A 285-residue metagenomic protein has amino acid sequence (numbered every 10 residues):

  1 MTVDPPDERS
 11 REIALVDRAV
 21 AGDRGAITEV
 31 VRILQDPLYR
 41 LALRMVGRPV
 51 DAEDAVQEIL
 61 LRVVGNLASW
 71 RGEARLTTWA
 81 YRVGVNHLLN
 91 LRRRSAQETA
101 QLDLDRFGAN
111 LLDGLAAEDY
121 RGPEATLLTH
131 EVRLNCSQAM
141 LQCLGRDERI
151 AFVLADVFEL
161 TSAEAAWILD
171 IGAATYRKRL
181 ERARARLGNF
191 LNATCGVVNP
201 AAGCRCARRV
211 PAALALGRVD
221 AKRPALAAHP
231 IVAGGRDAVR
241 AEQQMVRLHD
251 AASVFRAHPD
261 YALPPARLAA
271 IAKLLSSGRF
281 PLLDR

Functional and structural regions predicted by a protein language model:
M1-D17, E29, R93-I150, L160-A173 (+1 more regions): Intrinsic, short, N-terminal disordered tails of RNA polymerase sigma-factor systems
T2-P5, V20-E29, R40-E58, A173: Short, charged helix-capping/linker segments at alpha-helix termini
V20-A21, M45-P49, E58-L76, R94-A96: Sigma70-family region 2
V31-P49, N66, R92, S137 (+1 more regions): Amphipathic, Lys/Arg- and hydrophobic-enriched alpha-helical face
L38, V63, L67, H87-R92 (+2 more regions): Hydrophobic recognition helices of helix-based DNA-binding modules
R40, D54-L61, A74-N86: Structural recognition of an alpha-helix C-terminal capping motif at a helix-to-coil junction
